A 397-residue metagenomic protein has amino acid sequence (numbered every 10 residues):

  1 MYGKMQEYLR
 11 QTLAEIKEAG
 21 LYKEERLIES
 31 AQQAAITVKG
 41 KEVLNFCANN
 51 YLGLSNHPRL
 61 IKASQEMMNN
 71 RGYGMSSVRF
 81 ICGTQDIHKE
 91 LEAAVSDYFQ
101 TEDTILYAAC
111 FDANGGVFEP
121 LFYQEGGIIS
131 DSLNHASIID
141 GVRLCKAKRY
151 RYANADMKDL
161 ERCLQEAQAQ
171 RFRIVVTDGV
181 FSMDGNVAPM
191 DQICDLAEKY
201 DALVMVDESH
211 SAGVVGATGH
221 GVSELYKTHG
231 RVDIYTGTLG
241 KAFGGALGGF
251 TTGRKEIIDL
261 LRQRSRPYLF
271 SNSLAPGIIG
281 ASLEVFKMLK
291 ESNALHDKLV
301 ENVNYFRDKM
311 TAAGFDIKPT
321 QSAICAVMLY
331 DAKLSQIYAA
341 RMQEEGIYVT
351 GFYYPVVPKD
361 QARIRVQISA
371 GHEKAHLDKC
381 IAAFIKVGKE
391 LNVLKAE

Functional and structural regions predicted by a protein language model:
E7-Y73, A202: N-terminal "arm"/small-domain region of PLP-dependent enzymes with the aminotransferase-like
P58, K62-E66, N70, A93 (+3 more regions): PLP-dependent enzyme catalytic core of the Aspartate aminotransferase-like
V78-C82, E92-G116: Short loop-beta-helix segment that forms the pyridoxal 5′-phosphate
V117-A136: Conserved PLP-anchoring active-site segment centered on the Schiff-base-forming lysine
Y150, N154-V206: Active-site phosphate-binding strand-loop segment of PLP-dependent enzymes
Y200-L203, H210, V215-Q321, L334: Active-site C-terminal subdomain of aminotransferase-like
D297-F306, T311-G346, V356, D360-Q361 (+1 more regions): Conserved PLP-binding catalytic core of the aspartate aminotransferase-like
